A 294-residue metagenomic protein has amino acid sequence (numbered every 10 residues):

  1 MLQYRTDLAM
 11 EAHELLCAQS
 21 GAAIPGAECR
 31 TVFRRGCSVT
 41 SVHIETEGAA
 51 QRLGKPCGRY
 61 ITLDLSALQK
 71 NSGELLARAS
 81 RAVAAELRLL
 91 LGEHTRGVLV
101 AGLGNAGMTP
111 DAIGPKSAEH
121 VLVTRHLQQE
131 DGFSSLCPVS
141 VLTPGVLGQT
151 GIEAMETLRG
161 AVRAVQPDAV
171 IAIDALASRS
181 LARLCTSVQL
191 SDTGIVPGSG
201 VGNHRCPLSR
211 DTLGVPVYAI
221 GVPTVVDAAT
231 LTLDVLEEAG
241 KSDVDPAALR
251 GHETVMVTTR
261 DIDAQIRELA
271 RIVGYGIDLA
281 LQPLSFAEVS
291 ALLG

Functional and structural regions predicted by a protein language model:
M1-C57: N-terminal amphipathic/basic leader segments beginning at the initiator methionine
G48-E93: An N-terminal, well-structured beta->alpha segment
G58, E74, R78, A82 (+5 more regions): Conserved active-site and cofactor/substrate-binding residues in soluble primary-metabolism enzymes
T62-S66, G97-M108, V141-G145: Short glycine-rich or small-residue beta-strand-to-loop segments that form or flank ligand, phosphate, metal/Fe-S
L103-A112, G148, A175-R179: Gly/Ser/Thr-rich loops at beta-strand to alpha-helix junctions that form or flank small-molecule/cofactor-binding
N105-C137, V141: Glycine-rich phosphate/diphosphate-binding loop of Rossmann-like nucleotide-binding domains
S134-V162, Q166: A structural-propensity feature for long, helix-poor, extended segments
L142-T143, A172-G294: A structural signal for small-residue-enriched, beta-sheet-centric alpha/beta enzyme cores and oligomeric scaffold folds
